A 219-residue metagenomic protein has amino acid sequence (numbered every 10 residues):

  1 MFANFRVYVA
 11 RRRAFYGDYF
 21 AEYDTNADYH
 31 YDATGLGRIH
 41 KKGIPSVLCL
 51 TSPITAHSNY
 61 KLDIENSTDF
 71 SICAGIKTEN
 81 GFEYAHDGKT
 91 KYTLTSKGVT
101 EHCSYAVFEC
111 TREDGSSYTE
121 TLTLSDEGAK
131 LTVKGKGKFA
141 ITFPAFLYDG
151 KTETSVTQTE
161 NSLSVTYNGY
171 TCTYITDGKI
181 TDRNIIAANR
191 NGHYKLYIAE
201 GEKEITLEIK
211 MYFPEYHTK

Functional and structural regions predicted by a protein language model:
M1-I180, N184: Extended polysaccharide-engagement surfaces of secreted carbohydrate-active enzymes
T166-K219: Beta-strand-rich recognition/accessory modules
